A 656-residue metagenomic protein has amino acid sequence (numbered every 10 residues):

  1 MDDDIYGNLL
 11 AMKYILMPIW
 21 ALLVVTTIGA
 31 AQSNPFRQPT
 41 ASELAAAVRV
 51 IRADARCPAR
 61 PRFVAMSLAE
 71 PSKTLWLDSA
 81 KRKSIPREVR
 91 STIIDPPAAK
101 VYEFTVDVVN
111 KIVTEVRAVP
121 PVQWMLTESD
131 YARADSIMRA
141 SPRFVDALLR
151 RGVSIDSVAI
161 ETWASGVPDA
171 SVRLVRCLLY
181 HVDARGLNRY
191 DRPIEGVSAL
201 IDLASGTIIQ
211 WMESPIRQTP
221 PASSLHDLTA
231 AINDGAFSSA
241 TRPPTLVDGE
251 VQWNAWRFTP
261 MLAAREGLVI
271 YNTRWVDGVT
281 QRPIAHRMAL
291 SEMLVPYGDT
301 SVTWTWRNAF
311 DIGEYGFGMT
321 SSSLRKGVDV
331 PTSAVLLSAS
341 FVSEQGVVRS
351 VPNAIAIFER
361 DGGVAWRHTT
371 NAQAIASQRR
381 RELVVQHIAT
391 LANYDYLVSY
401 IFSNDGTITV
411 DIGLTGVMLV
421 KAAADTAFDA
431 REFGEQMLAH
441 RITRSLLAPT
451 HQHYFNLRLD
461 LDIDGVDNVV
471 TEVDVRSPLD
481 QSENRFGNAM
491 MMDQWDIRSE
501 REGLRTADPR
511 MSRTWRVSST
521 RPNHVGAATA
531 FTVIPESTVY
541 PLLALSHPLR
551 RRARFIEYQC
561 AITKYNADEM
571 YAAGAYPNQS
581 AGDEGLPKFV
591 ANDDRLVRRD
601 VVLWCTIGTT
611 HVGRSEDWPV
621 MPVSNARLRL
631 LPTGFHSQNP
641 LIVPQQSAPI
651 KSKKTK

Functional and structural regions predicted by a protein language model:
L9-I19: Bacterial N-terminal signal peptides that target proteins for export
M17-T27: Bacterial N-terminal signal peptides
Q32, V113, R117-T127, D183-T407 (+3 more regions): Extended effector regions of multi-domain proteins
F36-L77, L126-V167: Short, non-transmembrane alpha-helical segments in secretory-pathway proteins
P58-V109, I155-L203, V385: Exposed beta-strand-loop-beta-strand "reactive/processing" segments of non-cytosolic proteins
Y102-A132, S136, A140: Hydrophobic or amphipathic alpha-helical targeting/insertion segments
